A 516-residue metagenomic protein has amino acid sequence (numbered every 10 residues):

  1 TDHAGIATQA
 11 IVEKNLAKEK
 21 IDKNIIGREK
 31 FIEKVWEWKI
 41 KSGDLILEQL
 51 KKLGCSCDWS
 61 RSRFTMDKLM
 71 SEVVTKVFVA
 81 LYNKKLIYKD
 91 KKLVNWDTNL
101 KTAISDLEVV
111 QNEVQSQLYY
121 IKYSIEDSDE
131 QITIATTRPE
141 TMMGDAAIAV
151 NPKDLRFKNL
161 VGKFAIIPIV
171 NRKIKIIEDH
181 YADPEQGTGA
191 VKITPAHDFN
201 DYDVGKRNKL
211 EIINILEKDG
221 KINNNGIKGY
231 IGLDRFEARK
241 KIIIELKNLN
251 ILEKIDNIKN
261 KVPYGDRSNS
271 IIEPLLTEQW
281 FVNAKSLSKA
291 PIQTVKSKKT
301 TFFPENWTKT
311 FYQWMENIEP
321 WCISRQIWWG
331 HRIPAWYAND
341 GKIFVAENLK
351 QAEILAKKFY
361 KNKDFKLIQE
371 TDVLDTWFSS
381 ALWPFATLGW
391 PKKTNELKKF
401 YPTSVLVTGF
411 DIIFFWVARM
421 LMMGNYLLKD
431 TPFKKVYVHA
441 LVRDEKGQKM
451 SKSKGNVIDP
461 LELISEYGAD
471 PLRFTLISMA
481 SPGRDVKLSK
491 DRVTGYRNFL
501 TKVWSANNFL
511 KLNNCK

Functional and structural regions predicted by a protein language model:
T1-K153, T194-R207, E211-G226, R235 (+8 more regions): N-terminal, positively charged nucleic-acid-binding surface of large information/translation enzymes
K14, D97-N99, E108-S124, G189-V191 (+7 more regions): Conserved active-site neighborhood of enzyme catalytic/cofactor-binding cores
L45, K241-L246, N250-E253, N283 (+4 more regions): Substrate-binding cleft of carbohydrate-active enzyme catalytic domains
L100, V170, S268-N269, N339-G341: Short Cys/His-rich metal-coordination motifs, predominantly Zn2+-binding knuckles/fingers
Y123-D129, I166-N171, A338-D340: Short acidic, glycine-rich loop/turn motifs
F157-G162, K228-K240, N248: A glycine-biased structural micro-motif
K163-K218: Extracellular/luminal Protease-associated
A165, D266-S270, T371: Active-site cores of enzymes that catalyze phosphoryl transfer or operate on phosphate-rich substrates
